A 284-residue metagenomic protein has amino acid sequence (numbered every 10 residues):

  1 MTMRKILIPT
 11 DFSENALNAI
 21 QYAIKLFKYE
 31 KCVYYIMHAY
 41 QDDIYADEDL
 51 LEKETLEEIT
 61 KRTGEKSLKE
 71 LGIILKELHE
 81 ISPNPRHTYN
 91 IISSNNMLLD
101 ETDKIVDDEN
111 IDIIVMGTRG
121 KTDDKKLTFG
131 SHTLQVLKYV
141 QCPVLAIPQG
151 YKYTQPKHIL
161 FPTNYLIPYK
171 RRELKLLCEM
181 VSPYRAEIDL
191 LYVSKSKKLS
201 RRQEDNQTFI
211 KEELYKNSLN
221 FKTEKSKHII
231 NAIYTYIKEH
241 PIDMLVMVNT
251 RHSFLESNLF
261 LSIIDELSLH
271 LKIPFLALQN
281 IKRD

Functional and structural regions predicted by a protein language model:
M1, K76-I114, L214-E266, I273 (+1 more regions): Structural beta-alpha unit
M1-E57, H158-T223, E239-M244, H270 (+2 more regions): Small/aliphatic-rich secondary-structure junction motif
T55-K69: A short acidic, glycine-rich active-site loop that binds or catalyzes chemistry on phosphate/adenosine moieties
M116-T118, V144-Q149, F275-Q279: Short beta-strand elements of ligand-binding domains
D123-T128, L255-L259: Glycine/threonine-rich flexible loop motifs
F129-H132, E204-Q207, L259-I264: Charged helix-capping and loop-helix junction motifs
T133-K152: Short, structured interface segments
L134, C178, T208, Y234 (+1 more regions): Active-site phosphate/pyrophosphate- and oxyanion-stabilizing loops and adjacent acidic/basic residues in soluble
